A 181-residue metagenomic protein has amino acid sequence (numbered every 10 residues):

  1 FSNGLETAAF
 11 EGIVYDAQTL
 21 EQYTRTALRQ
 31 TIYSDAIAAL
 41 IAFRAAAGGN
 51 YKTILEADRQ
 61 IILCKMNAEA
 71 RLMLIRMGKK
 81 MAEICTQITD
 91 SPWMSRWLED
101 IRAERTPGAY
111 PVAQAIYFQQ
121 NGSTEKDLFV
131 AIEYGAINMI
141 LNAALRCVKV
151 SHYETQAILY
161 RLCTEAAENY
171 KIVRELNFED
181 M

Functional and structural regions predicted by a protein language model:
F1-Y51: Glycine/small-residue-rich interface belts in oligomeric ring/scaffold proteins and their assembly partners
N3, Y15-Q22, S34-I37, E56 (+7 more regions): Conserved active-site and cofactor/substrate-binding residues in soluble primary-metabolism enzymes
A8-Q18, I88, P92-R96, N121-L128 (+1 more regions): Inter-helical turn/loop segments and adjacent helix faces that build the functional surface of alpha-helical bundle
I13, Y134-M181: C-terminal auxiliary extensions adjacent to catalytic cores
A36-I37, I41, A45-G122: Internal, conserved structured core segments that host functional sites
A103-K149: A contiguous pocket-lining binding segment that forms or flanks enzyme active sites
